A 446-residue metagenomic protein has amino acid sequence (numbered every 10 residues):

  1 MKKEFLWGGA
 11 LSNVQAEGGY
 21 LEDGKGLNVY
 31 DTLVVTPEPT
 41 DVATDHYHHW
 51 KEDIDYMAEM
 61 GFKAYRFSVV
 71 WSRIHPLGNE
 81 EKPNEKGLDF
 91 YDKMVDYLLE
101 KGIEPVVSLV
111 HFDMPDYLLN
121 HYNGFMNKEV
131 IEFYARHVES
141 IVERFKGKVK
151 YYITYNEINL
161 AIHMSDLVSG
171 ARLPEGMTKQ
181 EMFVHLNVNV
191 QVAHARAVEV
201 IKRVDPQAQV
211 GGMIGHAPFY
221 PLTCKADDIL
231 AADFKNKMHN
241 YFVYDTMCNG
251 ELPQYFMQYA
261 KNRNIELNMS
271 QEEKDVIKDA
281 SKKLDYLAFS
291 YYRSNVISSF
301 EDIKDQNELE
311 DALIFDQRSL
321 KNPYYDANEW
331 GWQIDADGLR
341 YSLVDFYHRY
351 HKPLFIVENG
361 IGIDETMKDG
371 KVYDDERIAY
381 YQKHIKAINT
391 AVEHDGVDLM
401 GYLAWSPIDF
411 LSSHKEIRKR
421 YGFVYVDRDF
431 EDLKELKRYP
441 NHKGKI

Functional and structural regions predicted by a protein language model:
M1-V34, L77-N79, L88-I446: Active-site region of glycoside hydrolase catalytic domains
G26-D55: Aromatic- and Gly/Pro-rich amphipathic surface segment
T40, Y47, G78-E81, E329: Short, flexible active-site loop motifs that bind/organize anionic cofactors or intermediates
H49-V70, K282-L287: Catalytic domains of carbohydrate-active enzymes, especially glycoside hydrolases
M60-L88, V107-V110: Aromatic-lined carbohydrate-binding/catalytic grooves of carbohydrate-active enzymes
